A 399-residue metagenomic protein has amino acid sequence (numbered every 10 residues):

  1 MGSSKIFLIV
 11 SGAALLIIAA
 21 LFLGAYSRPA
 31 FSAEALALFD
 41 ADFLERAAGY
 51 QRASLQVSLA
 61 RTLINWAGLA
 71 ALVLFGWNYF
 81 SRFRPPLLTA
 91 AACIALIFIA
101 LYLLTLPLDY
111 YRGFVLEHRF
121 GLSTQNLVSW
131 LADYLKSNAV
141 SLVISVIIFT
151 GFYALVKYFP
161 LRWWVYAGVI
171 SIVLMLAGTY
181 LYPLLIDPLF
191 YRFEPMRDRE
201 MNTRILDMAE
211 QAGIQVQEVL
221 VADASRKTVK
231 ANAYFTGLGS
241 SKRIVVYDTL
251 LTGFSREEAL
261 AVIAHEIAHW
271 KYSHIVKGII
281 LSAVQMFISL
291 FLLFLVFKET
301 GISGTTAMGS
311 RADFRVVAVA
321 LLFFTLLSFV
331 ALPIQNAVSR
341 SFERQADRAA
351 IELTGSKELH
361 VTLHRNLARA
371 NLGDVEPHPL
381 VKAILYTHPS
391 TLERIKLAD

Functional and structural regions predicted by a protein language model:
S3-F7, S11, L15-S310, T325-L326 (+1 more regions): Polar-ligand-bearing catalytic/cofactor-coordination segments of membrane-embedded or membrane-tethered inner-membrane
D313-L327: Short, contiguous hydrophobic alpha-helices characteristic of membrane insertion segments
